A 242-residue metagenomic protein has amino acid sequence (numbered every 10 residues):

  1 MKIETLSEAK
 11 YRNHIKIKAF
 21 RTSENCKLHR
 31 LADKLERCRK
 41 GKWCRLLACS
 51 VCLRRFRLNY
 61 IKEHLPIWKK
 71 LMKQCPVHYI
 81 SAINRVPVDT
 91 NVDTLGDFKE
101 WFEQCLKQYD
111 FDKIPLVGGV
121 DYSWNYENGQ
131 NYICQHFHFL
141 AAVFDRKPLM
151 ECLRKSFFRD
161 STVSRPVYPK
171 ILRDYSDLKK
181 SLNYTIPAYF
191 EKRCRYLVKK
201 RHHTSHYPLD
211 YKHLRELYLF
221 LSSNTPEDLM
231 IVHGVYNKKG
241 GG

Functional and structural regions predicted by a protein language model:
M1-I133, V143-G242: Right-hand nucleic-acid polymerase module
L140: Conserved P-loop NTPase mechanochemical-coupling segment
